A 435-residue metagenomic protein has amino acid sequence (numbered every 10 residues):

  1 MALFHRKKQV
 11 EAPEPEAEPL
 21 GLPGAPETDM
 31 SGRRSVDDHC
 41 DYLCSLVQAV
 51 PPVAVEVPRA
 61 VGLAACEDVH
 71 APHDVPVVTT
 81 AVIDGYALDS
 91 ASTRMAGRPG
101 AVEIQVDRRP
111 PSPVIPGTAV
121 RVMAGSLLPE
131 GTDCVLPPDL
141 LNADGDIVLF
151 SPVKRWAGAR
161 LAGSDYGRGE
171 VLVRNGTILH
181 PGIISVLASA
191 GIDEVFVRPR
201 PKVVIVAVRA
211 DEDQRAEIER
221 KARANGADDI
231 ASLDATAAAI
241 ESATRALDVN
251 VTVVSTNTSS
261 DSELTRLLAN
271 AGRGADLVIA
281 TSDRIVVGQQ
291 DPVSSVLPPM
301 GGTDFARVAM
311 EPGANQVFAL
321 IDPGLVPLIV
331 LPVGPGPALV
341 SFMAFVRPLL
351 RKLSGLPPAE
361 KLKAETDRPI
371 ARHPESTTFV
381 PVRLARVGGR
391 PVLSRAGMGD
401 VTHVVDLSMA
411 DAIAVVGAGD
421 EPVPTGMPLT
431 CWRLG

Functional and structural regions predicted by a protein language model:
A2-D193: Phosphate-interaction motifs
L43-V50, A190-D193, A243-N250, N270-V278 (+5 more regions): Change "in soluble alpha/beta enzymes" to "in soluble alpha/beta proteins
V53, V57-P58, E67, T80 (+1 more regions): Flexible glycine/proline-rich
T79-A81, R94-R98, P111-I115, L128-P129 (+13 more regions): Solvent-exposed alpha-helices and their adjacent loops that cap or buttress functional pockets in soluble metabolic
T93, G125-S126, A210-D211, D283-Q290 (+1 more regions): Short glycine-rich anion-binding loops that position phosphate/pyrophosphate groups of nucleotides and phosphorylated
G158-T281: Phosphate-binding glycine-rich loops and their immediate beta-loop-alpha structural context
A280, V287-G301: Short Gly/Thr/Asp-enriched flexible loops that form oxyanion-binding sites at enzyme active sites
